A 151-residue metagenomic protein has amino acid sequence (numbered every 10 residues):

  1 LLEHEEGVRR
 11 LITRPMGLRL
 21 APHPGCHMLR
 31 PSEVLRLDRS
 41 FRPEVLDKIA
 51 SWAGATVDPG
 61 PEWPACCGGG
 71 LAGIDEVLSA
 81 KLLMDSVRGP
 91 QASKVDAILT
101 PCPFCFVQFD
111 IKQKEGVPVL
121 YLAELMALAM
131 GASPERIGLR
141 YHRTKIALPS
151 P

Functional and structural regions predicted by a protein language model:
L1-P151: Iron-sulfur cluster-binding electron-transfer modules in prokaryotic oxidoreductases
